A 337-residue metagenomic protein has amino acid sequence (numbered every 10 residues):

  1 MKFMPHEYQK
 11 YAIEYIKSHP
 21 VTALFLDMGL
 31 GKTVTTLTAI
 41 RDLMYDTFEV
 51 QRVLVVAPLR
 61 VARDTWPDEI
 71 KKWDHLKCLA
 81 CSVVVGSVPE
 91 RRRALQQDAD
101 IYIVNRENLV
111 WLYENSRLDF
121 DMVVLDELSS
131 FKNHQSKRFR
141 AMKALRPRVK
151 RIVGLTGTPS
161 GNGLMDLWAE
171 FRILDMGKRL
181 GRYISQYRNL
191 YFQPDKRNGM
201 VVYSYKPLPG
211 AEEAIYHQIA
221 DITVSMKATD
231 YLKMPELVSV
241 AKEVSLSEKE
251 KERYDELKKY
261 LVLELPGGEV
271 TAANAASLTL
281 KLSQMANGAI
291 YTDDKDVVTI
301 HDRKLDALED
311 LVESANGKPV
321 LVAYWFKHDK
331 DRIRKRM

Functional and structural regions predicted by a protein language model:
M1, S18, G31, T35-R41 (+4 more regions): Conserved Helicase C-terminal RecA-like lobe
M1-F25: Conserved pre-motif I regulatory segment
T35, V50-K72, G161-D166, W325-H328: Conserved Walker A/P-loop ATP-binding site and its immediately adjacent core in helicase/helicase-like ATPase domains
R52, C78, M122, S130 (+1 more regions): Conserved P-loop NTPase motor "coupling/switch" region that bridges the ATPase
R60, C81-R91, E107-W111, K132-Q135 (+1 more regions): Conserved helicase motor
V61-G86, L174-G177: Conserved helix-turn-beta segment of the N-terminal RecA-like "Helicase ATP-binding" lobe in SF1/SF2 helicases
V88-M122: Conserved helix/coil segment N-terminal to the catalytic DExD/H
